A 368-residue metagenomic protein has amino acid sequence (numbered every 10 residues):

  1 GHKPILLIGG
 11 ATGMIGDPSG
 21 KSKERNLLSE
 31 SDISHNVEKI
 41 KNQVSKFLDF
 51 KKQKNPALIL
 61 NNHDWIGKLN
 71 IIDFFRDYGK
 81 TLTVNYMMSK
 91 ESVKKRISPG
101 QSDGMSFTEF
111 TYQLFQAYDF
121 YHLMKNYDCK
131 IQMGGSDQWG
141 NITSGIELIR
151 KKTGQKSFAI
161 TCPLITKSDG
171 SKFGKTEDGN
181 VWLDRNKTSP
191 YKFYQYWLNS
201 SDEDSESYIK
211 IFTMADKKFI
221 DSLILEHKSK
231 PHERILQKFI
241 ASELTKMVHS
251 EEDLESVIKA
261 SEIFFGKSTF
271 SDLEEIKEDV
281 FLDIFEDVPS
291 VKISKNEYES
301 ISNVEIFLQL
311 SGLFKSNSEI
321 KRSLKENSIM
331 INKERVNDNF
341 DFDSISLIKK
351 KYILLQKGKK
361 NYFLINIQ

Functional and structural regions predicted by a protein language model:
G1-D17, Q132-W139: N-terminal catalytic cores of NTP/NDP-binding nucleotidyl/phosphoryl-transfer enzymes
G9-G13, A117-F120, K167: Short connector loops/turns at beta-strand edges and beta->alpha or beta->beta junctions
G13-G16, I66-N70, G140-N141, T166-D169: Short, well-ordered, mixed-charge alpha-helical segments that flank or form enzyme active sites
G16-G20, L69-F75, S171-E177: Short acidic, glycine/serine/threonine-rich loops at helix termini
P18-S34: A charged helix-plus-loop insertion that forms the helical arch/lid used to bind and gate nucleic-acid substrates
S29-E30, N36, K46-T161: Divalent-metal (Mg2+/Mn2+/Ca2+)-assisted nucleotide/phosphate chemistry catalytic cores
K152-Q368: Conserved nucleotide- and phosphate/pyrophosphate-binding catalytic cores in adenylate/nucleotidyl-handling enzymes
